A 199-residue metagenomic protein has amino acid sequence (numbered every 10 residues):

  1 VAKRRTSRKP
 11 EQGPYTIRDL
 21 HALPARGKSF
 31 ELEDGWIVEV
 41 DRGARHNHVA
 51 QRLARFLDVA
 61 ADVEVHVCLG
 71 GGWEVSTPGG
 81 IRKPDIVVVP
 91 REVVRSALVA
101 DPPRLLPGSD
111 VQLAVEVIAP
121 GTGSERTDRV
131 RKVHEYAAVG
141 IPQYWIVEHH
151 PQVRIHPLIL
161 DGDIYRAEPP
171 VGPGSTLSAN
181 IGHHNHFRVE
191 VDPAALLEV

Functional and structural regions predicted by a protein language model:
V1-V199: Gly/Pro/Ser/Thr-rich low-complexity, intrinsically disordered segments predominantly at protein N-termini
